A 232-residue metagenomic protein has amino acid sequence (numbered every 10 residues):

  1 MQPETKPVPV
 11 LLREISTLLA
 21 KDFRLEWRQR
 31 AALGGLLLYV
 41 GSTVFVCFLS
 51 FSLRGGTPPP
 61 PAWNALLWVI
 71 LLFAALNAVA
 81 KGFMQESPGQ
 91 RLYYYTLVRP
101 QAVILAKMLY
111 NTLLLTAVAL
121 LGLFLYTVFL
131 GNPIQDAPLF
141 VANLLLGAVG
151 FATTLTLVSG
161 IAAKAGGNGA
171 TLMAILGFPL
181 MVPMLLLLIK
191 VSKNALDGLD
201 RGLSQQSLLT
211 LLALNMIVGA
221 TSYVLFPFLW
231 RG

Functional and structural regions predicted by a protein language model:
Q2-L36: Aromatic- and glycine-rich beta-strand/loop motifs that create alpha-glucan
Q2-P3, V128, M216-G232: Junction motif at the cytosolic side of a transmembrane helix
R30-F51, L66-A75, L176-L187, A213-S222: Hydrophobic alpha-helical transmembrane segments of multi-pass membrane transport/permease proteins
S50-A62, F124-L145, A170, S192-L208: Membrane-interfacial helix-loop-helix connectors in multipass membrane proteins
A75-Y94: Transmembrane helix boundary and interhelical loop/hinge segments in multi-pass membrane proteins
P100-T127: Selective transmembrane-helix segments that form parts of the transport pathway or gating/packing helices in multipass
L145-F178, W230-G232: A structural motif at transmembrane helix-loop-helix junctions in multipass membrane proteins
T154-S159, P183-D197: Transmembrane alpha-helical segments of integral membrane proteins
